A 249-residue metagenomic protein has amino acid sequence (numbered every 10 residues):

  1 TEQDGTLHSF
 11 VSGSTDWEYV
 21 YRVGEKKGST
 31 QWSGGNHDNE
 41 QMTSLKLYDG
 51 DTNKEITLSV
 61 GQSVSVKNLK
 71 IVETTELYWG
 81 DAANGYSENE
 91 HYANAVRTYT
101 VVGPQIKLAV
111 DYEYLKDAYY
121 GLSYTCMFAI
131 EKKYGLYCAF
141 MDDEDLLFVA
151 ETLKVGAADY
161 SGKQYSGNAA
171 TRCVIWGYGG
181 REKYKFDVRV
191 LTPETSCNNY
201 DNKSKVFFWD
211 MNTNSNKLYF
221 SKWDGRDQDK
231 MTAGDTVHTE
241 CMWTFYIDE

Functional and structural regions predicted by a protein language model:
T1, L7, K67-G80, R172-G177 (+1 more regions): Generic recognition of long tandem-repeat/solenoid scaffolds
T1-N39, E240, F245-D248: Beta-strand-rich N-terminal accessory domains
D4-F10, D16-Y19, L77-S87, A118-Y120 (+4 more regions): Short, surface-exposed beta-strand/loop "edge" segments at domain boundaries and coil↔beta transitions
V20-Y21, G28-G103, D117: Extended, loop-rich substrate-binding clefts of extracytoplasmic carbohydrate-active enzymes
I106-L146: Acidic (Asp/Glu-rich), glycine- and aromatic
F140-A169: Extended amphipathic alpha-helical segments with heptad-repeat/coiled-coil character used for oligomerization, fusion
G167-E249: Beta-strand-rich recognition/accessory modules
